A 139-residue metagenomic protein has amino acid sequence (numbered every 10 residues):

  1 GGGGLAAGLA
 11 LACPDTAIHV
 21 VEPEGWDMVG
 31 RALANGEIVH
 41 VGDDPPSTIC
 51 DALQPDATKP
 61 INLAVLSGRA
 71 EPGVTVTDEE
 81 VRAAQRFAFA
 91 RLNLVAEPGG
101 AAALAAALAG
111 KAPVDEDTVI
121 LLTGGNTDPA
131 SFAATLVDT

Functional and structural regions predicted by a protein language model:
G1-T139: PLP-dependent amino-acid enzyme catalytic core
